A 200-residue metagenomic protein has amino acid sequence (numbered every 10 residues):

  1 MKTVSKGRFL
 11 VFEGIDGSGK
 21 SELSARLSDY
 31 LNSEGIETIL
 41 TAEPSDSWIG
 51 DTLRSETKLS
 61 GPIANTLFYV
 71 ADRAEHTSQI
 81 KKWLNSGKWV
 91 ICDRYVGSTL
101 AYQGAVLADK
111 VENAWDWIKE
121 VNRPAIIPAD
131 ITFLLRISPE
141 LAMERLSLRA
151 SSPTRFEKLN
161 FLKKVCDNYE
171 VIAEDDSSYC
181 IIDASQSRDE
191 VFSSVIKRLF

Functional and structural regions predicted by a protein language model:
K2-T3, R26-S28, E140-F200: NTP-dependent small-molecule kinase module
S5-F9: Pre-Walker A (Motif I) flank of P-loop NTPase domains
F12: Hydrophobic anchor at the beta1->P-loop junction of P-loop NTPases
I15: P-loop (Walker A) phosphate-binding loop of NTP-binding proteins
K20: Conserved lysine of the Walker
L23: Hydrophobic positions on the alpha1 helix immediately C-terminal to the Walker A/P-loop
Y30, E34-P124: ATP-dependent small-molecule kinase phosphotransfer cores that center on conserved nucleotide phosphate-binding segments
S98-D167: A glycine- and Lys/Arg-enriched "phosphate-lid" helix/loop adjacent to the NTP-binding pocket of small-molecule kinases
